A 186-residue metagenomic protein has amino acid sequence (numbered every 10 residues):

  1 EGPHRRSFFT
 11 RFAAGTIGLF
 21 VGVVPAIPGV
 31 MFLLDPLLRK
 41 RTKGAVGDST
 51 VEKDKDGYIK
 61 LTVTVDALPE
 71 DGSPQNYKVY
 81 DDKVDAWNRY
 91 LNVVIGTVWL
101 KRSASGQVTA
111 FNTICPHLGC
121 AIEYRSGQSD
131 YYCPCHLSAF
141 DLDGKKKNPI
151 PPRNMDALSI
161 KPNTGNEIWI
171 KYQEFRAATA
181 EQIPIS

Functional and structural regions predicted by a protein language model:
E1-P3: N-terminal secretory signal peptides
T10, G15, P28-P116, C120-R125 (+1 more regions): N-terminal pre-ligand scaffold of iron-sulfur
V21-P28: Helical transmembrane-bundle signal
V79-V84, A139-K145: Short Pro/Gly-enriched beta-strand edge/turn motifs at strand-loop
Q107, N112-G119, Y131-L142, N148: Soluble extracytoplasmic domains of inner/organellar membrane proteins
E123-S126, L142-G144: Short Cys/His-rich "knuckle" micro-motifs
S126-Q128, I150: Short linker/helix segments within small regulatory modules
D143-D156, P162-T164: Exported/periplasmic cell-wall-interacting domains
